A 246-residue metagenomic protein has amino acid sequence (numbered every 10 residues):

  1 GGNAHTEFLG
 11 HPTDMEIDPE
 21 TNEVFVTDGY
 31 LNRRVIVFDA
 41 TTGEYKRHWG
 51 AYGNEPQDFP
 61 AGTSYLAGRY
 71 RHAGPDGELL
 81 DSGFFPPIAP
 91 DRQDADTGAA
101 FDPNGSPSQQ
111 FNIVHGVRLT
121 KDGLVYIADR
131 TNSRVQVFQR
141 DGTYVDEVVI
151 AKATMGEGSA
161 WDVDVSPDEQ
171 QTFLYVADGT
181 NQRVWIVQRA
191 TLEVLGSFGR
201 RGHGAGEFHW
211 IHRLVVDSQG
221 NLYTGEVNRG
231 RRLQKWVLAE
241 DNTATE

Functional and structural regions predicted by a protein language model:
G1-E246: Eukaryotic scaffold repeat domains enriched in small/polar residues
